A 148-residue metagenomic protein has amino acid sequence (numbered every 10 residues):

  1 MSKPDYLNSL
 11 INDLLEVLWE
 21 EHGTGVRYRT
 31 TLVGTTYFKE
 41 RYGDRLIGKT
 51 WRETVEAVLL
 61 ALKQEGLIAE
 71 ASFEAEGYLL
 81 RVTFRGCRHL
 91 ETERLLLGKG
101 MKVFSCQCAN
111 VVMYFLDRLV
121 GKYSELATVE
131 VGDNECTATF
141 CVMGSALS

Functional and structural regions predicted by a protein language model:
M1-F104, K122-S148: N-terminal accessory segment detector
K102-G121: Active-site helix/loop of acyl-thioester processing domains in fatty-acid/polyketide metabolism, spanning hotdog-fold
